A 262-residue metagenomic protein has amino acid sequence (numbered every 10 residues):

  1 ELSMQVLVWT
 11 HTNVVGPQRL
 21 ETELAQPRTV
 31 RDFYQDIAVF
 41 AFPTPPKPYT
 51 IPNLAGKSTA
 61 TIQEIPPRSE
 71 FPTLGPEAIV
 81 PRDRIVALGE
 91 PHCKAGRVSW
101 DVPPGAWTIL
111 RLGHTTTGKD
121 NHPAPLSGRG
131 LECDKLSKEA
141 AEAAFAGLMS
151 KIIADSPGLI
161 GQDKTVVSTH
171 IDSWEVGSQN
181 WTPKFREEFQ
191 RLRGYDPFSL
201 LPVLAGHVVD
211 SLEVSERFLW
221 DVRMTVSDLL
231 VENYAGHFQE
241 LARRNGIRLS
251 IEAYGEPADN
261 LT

Functional and structural regions predicted by a protein language model:
E1-W220: Mature extracytoplasmic enzyme cores
H170-S173, V222, V226-N260: Aromatic-lined carbohydrate-recognition surfaces of secreted/lumenal glycan-active proteins
T182-R186, G255-T262: Active-site-proximal loop/short-helix segments that contain or immediately flank catalytic acid/base residue(s)
